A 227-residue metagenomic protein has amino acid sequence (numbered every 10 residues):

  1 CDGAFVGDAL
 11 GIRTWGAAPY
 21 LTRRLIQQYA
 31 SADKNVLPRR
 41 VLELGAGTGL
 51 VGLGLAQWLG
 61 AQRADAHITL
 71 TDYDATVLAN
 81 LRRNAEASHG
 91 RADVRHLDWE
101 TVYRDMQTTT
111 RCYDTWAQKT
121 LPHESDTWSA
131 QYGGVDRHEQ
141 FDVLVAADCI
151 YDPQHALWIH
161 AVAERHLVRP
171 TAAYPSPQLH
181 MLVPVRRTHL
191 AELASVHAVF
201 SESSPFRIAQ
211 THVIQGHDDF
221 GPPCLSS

Functional and structural regions predicted by a protein language model:
C1-S227: S-adenosylmethionine-dependent methyltransferases
